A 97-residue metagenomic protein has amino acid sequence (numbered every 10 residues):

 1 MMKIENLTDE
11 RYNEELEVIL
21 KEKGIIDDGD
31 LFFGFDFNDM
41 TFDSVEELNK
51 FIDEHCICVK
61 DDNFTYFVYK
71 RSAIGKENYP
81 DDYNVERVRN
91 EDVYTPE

Functional and structural regions predicted by a protein language model:
M1-E15: Short, extreme N-terminal segment that most often corresponds to the first beta-strand
K21: Short polybasic/polar patches that bind polyanions
G24-T95: Acidic, low-complexity, intrinsically disordered interaction modules
